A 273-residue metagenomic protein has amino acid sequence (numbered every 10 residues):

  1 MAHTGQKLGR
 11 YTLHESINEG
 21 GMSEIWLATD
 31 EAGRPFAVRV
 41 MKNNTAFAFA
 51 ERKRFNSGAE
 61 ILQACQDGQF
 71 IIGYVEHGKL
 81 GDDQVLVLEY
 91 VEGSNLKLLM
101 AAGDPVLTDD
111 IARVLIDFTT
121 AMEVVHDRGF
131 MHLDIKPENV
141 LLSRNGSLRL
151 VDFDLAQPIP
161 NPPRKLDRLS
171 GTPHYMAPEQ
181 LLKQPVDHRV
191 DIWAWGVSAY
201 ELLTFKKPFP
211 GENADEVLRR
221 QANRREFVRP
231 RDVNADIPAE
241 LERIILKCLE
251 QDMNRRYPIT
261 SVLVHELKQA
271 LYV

Functional and structural regions predicted by a protein language model:
T45-A64: AlphaC helix of the eukaryotic protein kinase fold
H77: Activation-segment/catalytic-loop signature of the eukaryotic protein kinase fold
G81-N95, L99: Conserved short submotifs of the Hanks-type protein kinase catalytic core that shape the nucleotide-binding pocket
V114-L115: Activation segment signature within eukaryotic-like protein kinase domains
T120-F130: Protein kinase catalytic-loop region centered on the HRD/HxD motif
T204-P208: Structural helix C-cap motif within protein kinase domains
